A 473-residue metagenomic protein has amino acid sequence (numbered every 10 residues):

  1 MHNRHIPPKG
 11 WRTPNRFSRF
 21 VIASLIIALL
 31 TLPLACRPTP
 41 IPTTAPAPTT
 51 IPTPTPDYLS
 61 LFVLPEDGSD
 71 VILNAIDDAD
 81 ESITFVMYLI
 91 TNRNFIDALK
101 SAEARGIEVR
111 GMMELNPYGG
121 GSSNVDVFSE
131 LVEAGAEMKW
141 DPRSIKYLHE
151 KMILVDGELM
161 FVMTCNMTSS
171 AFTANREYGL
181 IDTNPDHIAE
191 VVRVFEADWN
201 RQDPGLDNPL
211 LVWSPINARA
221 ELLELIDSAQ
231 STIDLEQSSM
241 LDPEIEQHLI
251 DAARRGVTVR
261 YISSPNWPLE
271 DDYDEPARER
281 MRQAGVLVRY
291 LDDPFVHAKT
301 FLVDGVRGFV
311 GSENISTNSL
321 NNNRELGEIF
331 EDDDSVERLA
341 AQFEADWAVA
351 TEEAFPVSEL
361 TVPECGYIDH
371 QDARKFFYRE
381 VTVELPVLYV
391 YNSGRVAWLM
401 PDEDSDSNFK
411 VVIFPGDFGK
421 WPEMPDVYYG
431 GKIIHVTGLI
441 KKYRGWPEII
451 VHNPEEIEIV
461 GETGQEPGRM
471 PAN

Functional and structural regions predicted by a protein language model:
R4-I22: Bacterial N-terminal signal peptides that target proteins for export
L25, L29-T55, F355-P363, E466-N473: Ser/Thr-rich, Proline-interspersed low-complexity disordered segments
I51-D80, V86-D227, P243, R255-R307 (+2 more regions): HKD-type phospholipase D/PLD-like phosphodiesterase module
V194, W199, E353-L360: Pro/Ala/Gly-rich low-complexity, hydrophilic intrinsically disordered segments
D334-F355: Amphipathic alpha-helical interface segments
E359-N473: OB-fold single-stranded nucleic acid-binding module
